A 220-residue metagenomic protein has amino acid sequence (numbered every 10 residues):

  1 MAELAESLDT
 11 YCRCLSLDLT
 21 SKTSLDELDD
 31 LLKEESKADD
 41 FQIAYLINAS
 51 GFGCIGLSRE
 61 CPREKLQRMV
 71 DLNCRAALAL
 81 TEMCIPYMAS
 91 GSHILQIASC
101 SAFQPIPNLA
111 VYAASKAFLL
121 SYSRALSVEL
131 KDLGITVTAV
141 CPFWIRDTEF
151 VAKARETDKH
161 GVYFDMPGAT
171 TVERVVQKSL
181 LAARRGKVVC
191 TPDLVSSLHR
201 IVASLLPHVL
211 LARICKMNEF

Functional and structural regions predicted by a protein language model:
L8-K22: Rossmann-fold cofactor-recognition segment
A49-C54: Conserved NAD(P)H cofactor-binding loop of Rossmann-fold oxidoreductase domains
L57-S58, P62-R68: Substrate-binding pocket helix/loop in short-chain dehydrogenase/reductase
R59, I106-A110: Active-site loop immediately N-terminal to the catalytic Tyr-X3-Lys motif of short-chain dehydrogenase/reductase
T81, S115: Active-site helix of classical SDR
S99: Residue(s) in the substrate-gating loop at a strand-loop-helix junction that position the organic substrate next
V128, D132-L194: SDR active-site lid
